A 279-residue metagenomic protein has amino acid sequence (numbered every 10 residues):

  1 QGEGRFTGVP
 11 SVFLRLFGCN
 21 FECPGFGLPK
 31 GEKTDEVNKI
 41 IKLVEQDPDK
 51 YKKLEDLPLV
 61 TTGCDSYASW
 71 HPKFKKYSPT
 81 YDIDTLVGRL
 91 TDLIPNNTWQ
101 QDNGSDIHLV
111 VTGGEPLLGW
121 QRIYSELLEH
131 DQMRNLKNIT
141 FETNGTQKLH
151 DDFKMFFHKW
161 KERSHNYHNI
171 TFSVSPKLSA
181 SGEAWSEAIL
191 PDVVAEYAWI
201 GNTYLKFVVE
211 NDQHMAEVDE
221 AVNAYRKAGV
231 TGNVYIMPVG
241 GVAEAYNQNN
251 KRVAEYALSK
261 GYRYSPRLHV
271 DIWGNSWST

Functional and structural regions predicted by a protein language model:
Q1, L59, R263: Residue-level signal for pocket-adjacent positions within structured domains
Q1-P10: Short, Lys/Arg-rich amphipathic segments at extreme N-termini
P10, F21, G25-H168: Conserved Radical SAM active-site core
L16-N20: Aromatic-flanked redox-active Cys/Sec active sites in thiol-based oxidoreductases, especially the WC-centered
P95-H108, P116-T279: Conserved AdoMet/S-adenosylmethionine-binding subsite of the radical SAM
